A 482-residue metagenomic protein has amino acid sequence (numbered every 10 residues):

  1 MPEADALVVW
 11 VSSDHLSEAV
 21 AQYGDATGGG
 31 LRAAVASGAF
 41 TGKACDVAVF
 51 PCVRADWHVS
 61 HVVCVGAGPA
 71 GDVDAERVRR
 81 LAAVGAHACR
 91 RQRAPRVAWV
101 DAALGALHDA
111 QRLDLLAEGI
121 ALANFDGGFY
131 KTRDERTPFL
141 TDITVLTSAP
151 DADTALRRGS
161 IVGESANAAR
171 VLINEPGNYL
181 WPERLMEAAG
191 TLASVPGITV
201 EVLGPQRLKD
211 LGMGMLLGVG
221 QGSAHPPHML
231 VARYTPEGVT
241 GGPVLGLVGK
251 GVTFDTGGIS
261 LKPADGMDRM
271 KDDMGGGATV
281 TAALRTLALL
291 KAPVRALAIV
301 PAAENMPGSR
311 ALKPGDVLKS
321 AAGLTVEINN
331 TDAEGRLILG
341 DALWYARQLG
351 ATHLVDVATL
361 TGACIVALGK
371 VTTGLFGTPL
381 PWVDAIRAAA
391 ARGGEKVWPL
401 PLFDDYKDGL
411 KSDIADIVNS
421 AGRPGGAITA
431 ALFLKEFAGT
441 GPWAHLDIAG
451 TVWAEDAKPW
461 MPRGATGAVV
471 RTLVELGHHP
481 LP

Functional and structural regions predicted by a protein language model:
M1-V244, V248-G251: Short amphipathic alpha-helical segment within the helicase RecA-like ATPase core that mediates nucleic-acid
T41, M186-P482: A generic structural signal for tightly packed, nonpolar segments enriched in small/aliphatic residues
